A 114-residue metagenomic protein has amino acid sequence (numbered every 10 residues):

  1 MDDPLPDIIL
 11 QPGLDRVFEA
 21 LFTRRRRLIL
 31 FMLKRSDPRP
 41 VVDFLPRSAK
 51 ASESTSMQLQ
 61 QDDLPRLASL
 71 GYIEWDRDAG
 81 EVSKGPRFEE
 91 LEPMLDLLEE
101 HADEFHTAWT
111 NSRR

Functional and structural regions predicted by a protein language model:
D2-S36: Short alpha-helical segments that sit at the start of domains
R25, D37-P38, D63, Y72: Short alpha-helix boundary/capping elements
I29, R39-S52: Short acidic, hydrophobic short linear motifs in intrinsically disordered regions
S36-R39, F88-L91: Short, charged/polar surface micro-motifs in flexible loops or helix N-caps
S52-L70, W75: Short amphipathic alpha-helical interaction segments
E74, A79-G85: Minor-groove-contacting beta-hairpin "wing" of winged helix-turn-helix DNA-binding domains
E89-R114: Short, amphipathic alpha-helical interaction segments positioned at domain boundaries
